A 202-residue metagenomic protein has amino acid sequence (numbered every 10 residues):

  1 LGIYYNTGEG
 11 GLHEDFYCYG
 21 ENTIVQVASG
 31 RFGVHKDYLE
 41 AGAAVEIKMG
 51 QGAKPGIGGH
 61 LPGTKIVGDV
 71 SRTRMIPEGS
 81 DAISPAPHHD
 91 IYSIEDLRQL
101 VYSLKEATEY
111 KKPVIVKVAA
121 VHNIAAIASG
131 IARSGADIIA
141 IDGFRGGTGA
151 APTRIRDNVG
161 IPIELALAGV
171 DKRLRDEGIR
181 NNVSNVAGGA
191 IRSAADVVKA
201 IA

Functional and structural regions predicted by a protein language model:
L1-H89, S93-L100: N-terminal capping/small domains of soluble enzymes
H13-F16, P85-A202: Glycine-rich phosphate/ribose-binding loops and adjacent secondary-structure elements that form binding surfaces
